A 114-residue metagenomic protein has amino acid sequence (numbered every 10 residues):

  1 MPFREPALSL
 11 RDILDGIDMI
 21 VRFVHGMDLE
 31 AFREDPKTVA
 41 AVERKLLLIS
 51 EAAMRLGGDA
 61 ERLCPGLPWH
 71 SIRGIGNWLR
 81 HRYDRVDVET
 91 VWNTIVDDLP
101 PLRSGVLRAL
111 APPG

Functional and structural regions predicted by a protein language model:
M1-G114: Solvent-exposed interaction patches of small proteins and small membrane subunits
